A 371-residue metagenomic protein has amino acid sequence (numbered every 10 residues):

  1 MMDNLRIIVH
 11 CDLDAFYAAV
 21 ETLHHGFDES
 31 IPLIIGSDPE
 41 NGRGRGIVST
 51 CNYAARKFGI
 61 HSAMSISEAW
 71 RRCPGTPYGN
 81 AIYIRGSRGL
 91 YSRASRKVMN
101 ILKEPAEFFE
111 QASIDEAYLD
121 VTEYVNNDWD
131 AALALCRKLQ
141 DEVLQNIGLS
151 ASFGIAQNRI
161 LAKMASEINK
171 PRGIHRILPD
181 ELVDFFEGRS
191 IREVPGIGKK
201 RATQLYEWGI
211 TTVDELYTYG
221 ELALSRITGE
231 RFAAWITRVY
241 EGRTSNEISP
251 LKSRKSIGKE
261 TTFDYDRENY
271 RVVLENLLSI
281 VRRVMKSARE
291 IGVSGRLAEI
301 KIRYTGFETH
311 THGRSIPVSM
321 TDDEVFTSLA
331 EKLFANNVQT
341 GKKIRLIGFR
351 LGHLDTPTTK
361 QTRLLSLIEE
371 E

Functional and structural regions predicted by a protein language model:
M1-I114, Y118: Residues that scaffold, gate, or flank divalent-cation-dependent active/transport sites
H10, E193, T203-I344, H353-E370: DNA-contacting surface of Y-family translesion DNA polymerases
V20-T22, G46-S49, L161-N169, I248-P250: Short acidic, glycine/serine/threonine-rich loops at helix termini
A112-E116, A156-R159, V293-L297, K342-L346: Short Gly/Ser/Thr- and Asp/Glu-enriched loop/turn motifs at secondary-structure junctions
L119-R137, G209: Catalytic palm subdomain of template-directed nucleic-acid polymerases, centered on the conserved carboxylate motif
D130-S190: Long, highly charged, low-complexity intrinsically disordered interaction regions that mediate electrostatic DNA/RNA
